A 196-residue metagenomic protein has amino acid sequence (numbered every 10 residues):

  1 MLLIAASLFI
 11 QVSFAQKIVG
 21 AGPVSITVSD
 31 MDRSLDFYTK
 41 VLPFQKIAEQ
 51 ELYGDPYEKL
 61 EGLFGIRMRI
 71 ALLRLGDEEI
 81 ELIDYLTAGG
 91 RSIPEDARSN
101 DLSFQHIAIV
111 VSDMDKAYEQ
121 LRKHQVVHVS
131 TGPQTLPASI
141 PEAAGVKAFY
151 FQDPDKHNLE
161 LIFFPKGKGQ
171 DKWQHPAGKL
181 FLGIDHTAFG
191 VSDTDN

Functional and structural regions predicted by a protein language model:
M1-Q11: Bacterial N-terminal signal peptides
A15-D32, F104-I109, F163-D195: N-terminal beta-strand motif that seeds the catalytic metal site of vicinal oxygen chelate
Q16, G20-S29, F44-A48, A71-D84 (+3 more regions): The feature marks the first
Q16, I109, D115-L182: Vicinal oxygen chelate
T27-D77, K116, K123, S139-A144 (+1 more regions): Core segments of cupin and vicinal oxygen chelate
Q45-A97, F151, N158-G167: Conserved short beta-strand elements that form part of the metal-binding/catalytic scaffold of enzyme active sites
I66-R67, S103, G145, G183: Exposed loop/turn and edge beta-strand positions of beta-sandwich/beta-sheet ligand-binding modules
P94-N100, Q134, P141: Surface-exposed, active-site-proximal loop segments in enzymatic domains
